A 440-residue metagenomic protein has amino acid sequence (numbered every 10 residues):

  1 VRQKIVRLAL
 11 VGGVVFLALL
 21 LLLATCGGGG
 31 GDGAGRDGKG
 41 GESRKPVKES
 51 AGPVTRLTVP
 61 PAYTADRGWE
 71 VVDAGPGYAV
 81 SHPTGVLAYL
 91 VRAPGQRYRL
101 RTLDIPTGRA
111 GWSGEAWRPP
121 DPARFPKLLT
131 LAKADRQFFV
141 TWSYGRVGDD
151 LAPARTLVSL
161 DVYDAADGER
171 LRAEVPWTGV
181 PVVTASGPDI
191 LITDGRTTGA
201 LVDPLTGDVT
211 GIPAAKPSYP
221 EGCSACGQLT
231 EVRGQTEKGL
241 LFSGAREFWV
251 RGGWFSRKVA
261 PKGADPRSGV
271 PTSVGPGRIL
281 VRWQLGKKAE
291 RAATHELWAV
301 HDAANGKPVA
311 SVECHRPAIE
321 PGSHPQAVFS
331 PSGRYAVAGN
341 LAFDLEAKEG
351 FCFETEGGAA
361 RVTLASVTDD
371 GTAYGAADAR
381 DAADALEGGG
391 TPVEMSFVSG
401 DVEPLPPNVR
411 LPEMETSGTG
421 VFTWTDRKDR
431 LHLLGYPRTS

Functional and structural regions predicted by a protein language model:
V1-G35: Hydrophobic single-pass membrane-targeting/anchoring helices
L8, C26-G31, G38-G77, R97-A123 (+6 more regions): Surface-exposed loop/turn elements that mediate protein-protein interactions on large endomembrane-trafficking
G77-G85, K127-Q137, V182-D189, C223-A225 (+5 more regions): Blade-terminus and WD-like Trp-Asp/Gly-His loop motifs, strongest in beta-propeller folds
T84-A88, Y144-G145: Charged, amphipathic alpha-helical segments
A88-L90, V140-T141, I192-T193, L241-F242 (+4 more regions): Residue position within the beta-strands of beta-propeller blades
K127, V140-G145: Non-membrane alpha-helical segments in proteins
A134, F139, P308-A310: Conserved nucleotide-sugar phosphate-binding/catalytic loop shared by glycosyltransferases and other
